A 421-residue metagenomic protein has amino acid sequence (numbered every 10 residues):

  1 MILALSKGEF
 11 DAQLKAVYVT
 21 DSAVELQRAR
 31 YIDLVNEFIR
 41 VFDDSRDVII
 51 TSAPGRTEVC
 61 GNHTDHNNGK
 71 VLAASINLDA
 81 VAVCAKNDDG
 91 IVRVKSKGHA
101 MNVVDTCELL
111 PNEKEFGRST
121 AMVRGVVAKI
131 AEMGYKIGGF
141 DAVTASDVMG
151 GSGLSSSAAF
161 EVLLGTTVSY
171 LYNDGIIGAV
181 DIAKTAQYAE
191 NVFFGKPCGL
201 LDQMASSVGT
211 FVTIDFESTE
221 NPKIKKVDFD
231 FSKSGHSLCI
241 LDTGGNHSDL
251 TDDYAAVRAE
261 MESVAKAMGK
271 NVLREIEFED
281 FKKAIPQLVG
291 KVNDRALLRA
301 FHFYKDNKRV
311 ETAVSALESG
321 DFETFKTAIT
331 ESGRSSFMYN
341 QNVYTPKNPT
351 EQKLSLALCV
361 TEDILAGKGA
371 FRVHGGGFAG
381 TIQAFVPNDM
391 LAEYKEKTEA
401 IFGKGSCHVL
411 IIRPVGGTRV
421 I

Functional and structural regions predicted by a protein language model:
M1-R56, V81, A85-F116, T213-R372 (+1 more regions): C-terminal nucleotide
K70-D89, V208: Structural signature of FAD isoalloxazine-binding scaffolds in flavoprotein oxidoreductases
S75-N77, L154-D174, V386: DPxDG-like acidic metal-binding loop motif
R93-K95, G139-S146, I176-Y188, K326-E331 (+1 more regions): Beta-strand segments within the central parallel beta-sheet cores of soluble alpha/beta enzyme folds
V127-G150: Glycine- and acidic-rich phosphate- and metal-coordinating loops
E132-F140, V168-I182, N388-I401: Phosphate-handling active-site elements
D174-P222, S332, L358-T361, F371-G377: Alpha/beta catalytic cores of group-transfer enzymes, especially the acyltransferase/condensing modules of polyketide
